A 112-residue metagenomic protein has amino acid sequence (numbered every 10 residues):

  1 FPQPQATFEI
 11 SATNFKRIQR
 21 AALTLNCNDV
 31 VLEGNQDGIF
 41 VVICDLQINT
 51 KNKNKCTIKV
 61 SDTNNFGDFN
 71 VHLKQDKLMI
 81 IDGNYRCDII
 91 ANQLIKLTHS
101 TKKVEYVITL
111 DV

Functional and structural regions predicted by a protein language model:
Q3-V112: DNA polymerase processivity clamps
